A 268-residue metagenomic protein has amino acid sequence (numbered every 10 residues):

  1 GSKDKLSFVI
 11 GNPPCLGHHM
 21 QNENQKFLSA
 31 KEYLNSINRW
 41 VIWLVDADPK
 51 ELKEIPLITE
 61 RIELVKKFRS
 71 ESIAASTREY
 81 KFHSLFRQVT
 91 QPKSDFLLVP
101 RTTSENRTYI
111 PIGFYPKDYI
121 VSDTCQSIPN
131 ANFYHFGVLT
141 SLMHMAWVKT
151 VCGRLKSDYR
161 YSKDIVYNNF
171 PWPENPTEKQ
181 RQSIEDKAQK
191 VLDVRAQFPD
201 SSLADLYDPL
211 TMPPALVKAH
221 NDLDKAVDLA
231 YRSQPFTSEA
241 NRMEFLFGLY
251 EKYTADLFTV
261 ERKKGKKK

Functional and structural regions predicted by a protein language model:
G1-S2: Short amphipathic alpha-helix with an adjacent loop that forms part of the alpha/beta core around
L6-K268: S-adenosyl-L-methionine
